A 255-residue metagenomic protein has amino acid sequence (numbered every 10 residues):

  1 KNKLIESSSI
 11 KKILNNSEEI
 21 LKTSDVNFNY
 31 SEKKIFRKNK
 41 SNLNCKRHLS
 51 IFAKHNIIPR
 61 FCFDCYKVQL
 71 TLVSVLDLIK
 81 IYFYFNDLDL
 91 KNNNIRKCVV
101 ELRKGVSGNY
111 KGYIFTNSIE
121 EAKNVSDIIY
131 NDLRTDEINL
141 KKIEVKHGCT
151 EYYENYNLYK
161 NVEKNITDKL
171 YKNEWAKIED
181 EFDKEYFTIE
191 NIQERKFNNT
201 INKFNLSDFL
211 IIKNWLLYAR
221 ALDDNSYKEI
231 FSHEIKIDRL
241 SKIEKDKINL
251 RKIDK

Functional and structural regions predicted by a protein language model:
K1-K255: Structured alpha/beta or helical-core interaction and ligand-binding surfaces enriched in interleaved
